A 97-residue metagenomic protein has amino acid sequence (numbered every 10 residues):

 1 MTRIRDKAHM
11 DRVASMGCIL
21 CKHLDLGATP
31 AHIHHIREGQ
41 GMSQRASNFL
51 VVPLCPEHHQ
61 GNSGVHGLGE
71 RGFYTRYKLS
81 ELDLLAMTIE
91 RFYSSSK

Functional and structural regions predicted by a protein language model:
M1-I4, G72: Short coil/turn segments at secondary-structure junctions
R3-H34: Short cysteine-rich loop/turn motifs with clustered Cys
K22, P56-H59: Cys/His-coordinated zinc-binding microdomains
H23, H32, R37-P53: Conserved, aromatic- and glycine-enriched, well-ordered alpha/beta core segments that occur as contiguous structural
A28-I36, S63-G69: Short Cys/His-rich "knuckle" micro-motifs
M42-F49, Q60-K97: Polybasic, low-complexity binding patches
